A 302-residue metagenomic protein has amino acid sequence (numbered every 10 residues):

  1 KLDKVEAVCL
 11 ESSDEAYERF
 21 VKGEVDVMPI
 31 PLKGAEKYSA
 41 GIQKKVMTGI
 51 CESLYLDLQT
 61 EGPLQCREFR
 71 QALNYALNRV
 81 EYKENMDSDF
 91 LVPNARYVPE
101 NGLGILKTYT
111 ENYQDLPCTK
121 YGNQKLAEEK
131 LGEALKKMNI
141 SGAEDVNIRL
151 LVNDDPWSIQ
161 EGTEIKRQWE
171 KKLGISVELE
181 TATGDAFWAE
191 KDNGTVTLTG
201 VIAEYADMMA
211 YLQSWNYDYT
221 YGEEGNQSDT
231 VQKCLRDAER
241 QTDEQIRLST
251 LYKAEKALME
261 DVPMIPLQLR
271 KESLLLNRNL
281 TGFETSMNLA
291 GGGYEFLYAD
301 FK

Functional and structural regions predicted by a protein language model:
K1-D3, R67, K125-R149: Immediate post-signal peptide segment of exported/extracytoplasmic ligand-binding proteins
K1-K37: Ligand-site clamp/hinge motif
L2-K4, I50-L103, D145-P156, T242-V262: Alpha-helical secondary-structure segments
F20, K171-D218: Periplasmic binding protein-like
E36-M47, N193-G194, D207-G222, N277-T281: Ligand-binding "clamshell"
K83-E84, T119-K120, E178-A186, A210-R278 (+1 more regions): Extracytoplasmic/peripheral linker and loop segments enriched in polar/acidic and small residues with frequent Thr/Pro
V92-A134, D155-I159: Structural transition elements
L274-K302: Long beta-strand-rich cores associated with HINT superfamily self-processing modules
